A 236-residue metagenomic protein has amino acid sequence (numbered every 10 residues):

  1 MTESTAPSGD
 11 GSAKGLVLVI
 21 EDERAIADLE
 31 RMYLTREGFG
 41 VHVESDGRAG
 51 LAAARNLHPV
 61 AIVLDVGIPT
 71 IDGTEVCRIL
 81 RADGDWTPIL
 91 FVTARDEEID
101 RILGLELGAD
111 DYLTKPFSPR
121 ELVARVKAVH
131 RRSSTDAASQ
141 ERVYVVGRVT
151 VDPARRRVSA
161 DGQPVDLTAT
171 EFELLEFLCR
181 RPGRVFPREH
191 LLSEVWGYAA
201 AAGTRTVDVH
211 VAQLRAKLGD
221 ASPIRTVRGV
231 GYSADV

Functional and structural regions predicted by a protein language model:
M1-D136: N-terminal/domain-start alpha-helical segments
T2-P7, A216-K217, D235: Intrinsically disordered, low-complexity protein-interaction/activation regions
A13-L16, A128-V185: Short, Lys/Arg-enriched segments at the junction into DNA-binding effector domains of transcriptional regulators
A25, G67, I79, P88-F91 (+8 more regions): Residue-level recognition of specific faces of alpha-helices
G38, V123-V126, P153, V195 (+1 more regions): Short amphipathic alpha-helical/adjacent loop interface patches that line ligand and macromolecule-binding sites
A109, R157, G162-P223, R228-V230 (+1 more regions): Positively charged, aromatic-enriched patches within helix-turn-helix-type DNA-binding elements, predominantly
R120, G147-V149, A154, E189 (+1 more regions): Structural detector for helix-capping/boundary residues
